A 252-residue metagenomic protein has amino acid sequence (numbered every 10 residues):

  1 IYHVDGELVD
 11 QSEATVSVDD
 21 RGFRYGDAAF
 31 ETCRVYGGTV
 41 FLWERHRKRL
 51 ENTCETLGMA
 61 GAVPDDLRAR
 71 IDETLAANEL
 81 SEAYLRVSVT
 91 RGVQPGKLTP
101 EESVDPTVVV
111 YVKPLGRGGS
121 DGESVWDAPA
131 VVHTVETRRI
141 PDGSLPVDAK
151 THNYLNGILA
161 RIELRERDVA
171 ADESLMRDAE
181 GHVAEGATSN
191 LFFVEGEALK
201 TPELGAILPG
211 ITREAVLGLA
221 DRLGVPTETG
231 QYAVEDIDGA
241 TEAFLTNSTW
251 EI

Functional and structural regions predicted by a protein language model:
I1-A62, D72, T99-I252: Helix-start/capping segments and mature chain N-termini
A60, P64, A77-R86, G119-D121: Short secondary-structure capping/junction motifs at helix and strand boundaries
P64-D72, A83-K97: Short, glycine/charge-rich beta-strand/loop segments that flank catalytic centers and engage negatively charged groups
